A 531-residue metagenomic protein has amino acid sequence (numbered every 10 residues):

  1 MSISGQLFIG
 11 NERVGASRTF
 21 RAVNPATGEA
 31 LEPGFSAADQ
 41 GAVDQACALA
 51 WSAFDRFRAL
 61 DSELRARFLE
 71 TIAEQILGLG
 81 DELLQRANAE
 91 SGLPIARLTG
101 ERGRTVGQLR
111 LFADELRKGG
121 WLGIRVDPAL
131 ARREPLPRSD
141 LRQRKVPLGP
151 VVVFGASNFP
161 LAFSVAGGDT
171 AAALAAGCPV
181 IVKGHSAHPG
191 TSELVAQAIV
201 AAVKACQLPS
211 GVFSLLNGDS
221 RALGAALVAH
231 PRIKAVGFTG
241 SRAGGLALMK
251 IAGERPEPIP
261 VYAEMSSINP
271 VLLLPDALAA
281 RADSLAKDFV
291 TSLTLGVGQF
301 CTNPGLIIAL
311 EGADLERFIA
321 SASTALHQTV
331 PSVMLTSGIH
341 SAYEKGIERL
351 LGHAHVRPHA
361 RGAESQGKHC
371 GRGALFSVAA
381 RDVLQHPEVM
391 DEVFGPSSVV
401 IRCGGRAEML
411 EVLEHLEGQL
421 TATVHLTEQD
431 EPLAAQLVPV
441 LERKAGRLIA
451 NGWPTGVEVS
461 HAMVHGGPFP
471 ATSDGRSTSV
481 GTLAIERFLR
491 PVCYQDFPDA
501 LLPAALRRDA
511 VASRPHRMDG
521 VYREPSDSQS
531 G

Functional and structural regions predicted by a protein language model:
M1-S139: N-terminal Rossmann-like NAD(P)+-binding subdomain of aldehyde/semialdehyde dehydrogenases
S4, K287, A309-L420: NAD(P)-dependent aldehyde/semialdehyde dehydrogenase
V14, N158, A187, S220-A222 (+13 more regions): Short, glycine-/Ser/Thr-/acidic-enriched flexible segments
F54, R58, A73-G80, L84-A87 (+20 more regions): Structural signal for hydrophobic packing residues in well-ordered secondary-structure cores of soluble enzyme domains
F68, C178-T191, V212, E257-A277 (+5 more regions): Short loop-to-beta-strand entry elements in the cores of soluble alpha/beta enzymes
W121-T291, I308-E316, S526-D527: Rossmann-like NAD(P) dinucleotide-binding subdomain of oxidoreductase/dehydrogenase enzymes
Q366-G371, R406-L502, V521-Q529: C-terminal core of ALDH-fold dehydrogenases
